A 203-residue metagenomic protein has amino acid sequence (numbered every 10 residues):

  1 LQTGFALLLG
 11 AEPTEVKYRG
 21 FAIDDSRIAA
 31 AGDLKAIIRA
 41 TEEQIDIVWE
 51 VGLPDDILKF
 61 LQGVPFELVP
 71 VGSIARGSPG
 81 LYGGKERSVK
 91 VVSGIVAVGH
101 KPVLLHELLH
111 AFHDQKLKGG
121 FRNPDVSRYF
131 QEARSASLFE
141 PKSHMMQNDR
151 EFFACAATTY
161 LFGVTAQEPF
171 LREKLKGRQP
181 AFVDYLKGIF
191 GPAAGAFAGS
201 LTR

Functional and structural regions predicted by a protein language model:
G4-P13: Bacterial Sec-dependent signal peptides at the C-terminal "C-region" and cleavage site
P13-D33, R87-S88: Acidic/histidine-rich, surface-exposed loop or edge segments in extracytoplasmic proteins
A29-S88, A97: Auxiliary, metal-adjacent structural segments of Zn-dependent hydrolase domains
D46-L53, L109-K118, T159-G163, G191: Sec-exported extracytoplasmic/periplasmic mature domains
L81-K85, Q115-E132: A structural motif
V89-L104: Short pre-active-site segment immediately N-terminal to the catalytic Zn-binding motif
P102-Q115, A154: Active-site recognition of the HExxH zinc-binding catalytic motif
R128-R203: Metalloprotease/metallohydrolase-associated module, dominated by Zn2+-dependent proteases
